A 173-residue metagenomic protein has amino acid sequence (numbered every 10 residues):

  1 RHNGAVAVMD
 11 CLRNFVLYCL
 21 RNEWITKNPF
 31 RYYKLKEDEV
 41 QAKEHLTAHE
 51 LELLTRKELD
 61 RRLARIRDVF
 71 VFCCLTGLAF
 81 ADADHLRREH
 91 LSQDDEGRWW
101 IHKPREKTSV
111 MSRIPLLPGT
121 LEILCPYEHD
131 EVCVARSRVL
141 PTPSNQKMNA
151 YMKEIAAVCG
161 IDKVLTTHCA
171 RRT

Functional and structural regions predicted by a protein language model:
H2-C11, R21, I25-F80, D84 (+1 more regions): Basic, Lys/Arg- and aromatic-enriched nucleic-acid-binding interface segment
G4, T76, T108, T166-T167 (+1 more regions): Ser/Thr-centric signal marking residues that sit in or immediately flank functional binding/regulatory motifs
R13, L17, K34, E52-R56 (+5 more regions): Amphipathic, well-packed alpha-helical segments that form the structural scaffold of globular domains
C19-T26, R61, H90-D95, V132 (+1 more regions): Secondary-structure transition/capping motifs at alpha-helix termini and the adjoining loop/turn into the next element
Y32-E44, A48-E50, H85-C125: Conserved tyrosine-mediated DNA breakage-rejoining catalytic core shared by Y-recombinases
I66-V69, T142-Q146, D162-T173: Short basic/aromatic active-site micro-motif
R105-C125, C133-E154, T166: C-terminal catalytic core of Y-nucleophile DNA break-rejoin enzymes
